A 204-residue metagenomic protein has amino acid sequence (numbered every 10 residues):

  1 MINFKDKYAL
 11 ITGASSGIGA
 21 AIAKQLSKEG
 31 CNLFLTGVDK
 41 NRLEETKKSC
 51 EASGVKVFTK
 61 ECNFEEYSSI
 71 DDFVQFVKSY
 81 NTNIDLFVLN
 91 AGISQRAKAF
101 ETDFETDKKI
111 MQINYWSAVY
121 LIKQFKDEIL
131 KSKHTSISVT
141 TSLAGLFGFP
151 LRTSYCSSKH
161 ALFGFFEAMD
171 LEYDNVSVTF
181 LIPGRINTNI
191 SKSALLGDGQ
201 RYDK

Functional and structural regions predicted by a protein language model:
Y8, S15-S16: Conserved glycine-rich cofactor-binding loop
E29-E45: Conserved glycine-rich Rossmann-like NAD(P)H-binding loop of the short-chain dehydrogenase/reductase
E61-D72, F104: The beta1-alpha1 cofactor-binding region of Rossmann-like NAD(H)/NADP(H)-dependent oxidoreductases
K98-K109: Substrate-binding pocket helix/loop in short-chain dehydrogenase/reductase
I122, S158: Active-site helix of classical SDR
S142: Residue(s) in the substrate-gating loop at a strand-loop-helix junction that position the organic substrate next
D170-K204: SDR active-site lid
